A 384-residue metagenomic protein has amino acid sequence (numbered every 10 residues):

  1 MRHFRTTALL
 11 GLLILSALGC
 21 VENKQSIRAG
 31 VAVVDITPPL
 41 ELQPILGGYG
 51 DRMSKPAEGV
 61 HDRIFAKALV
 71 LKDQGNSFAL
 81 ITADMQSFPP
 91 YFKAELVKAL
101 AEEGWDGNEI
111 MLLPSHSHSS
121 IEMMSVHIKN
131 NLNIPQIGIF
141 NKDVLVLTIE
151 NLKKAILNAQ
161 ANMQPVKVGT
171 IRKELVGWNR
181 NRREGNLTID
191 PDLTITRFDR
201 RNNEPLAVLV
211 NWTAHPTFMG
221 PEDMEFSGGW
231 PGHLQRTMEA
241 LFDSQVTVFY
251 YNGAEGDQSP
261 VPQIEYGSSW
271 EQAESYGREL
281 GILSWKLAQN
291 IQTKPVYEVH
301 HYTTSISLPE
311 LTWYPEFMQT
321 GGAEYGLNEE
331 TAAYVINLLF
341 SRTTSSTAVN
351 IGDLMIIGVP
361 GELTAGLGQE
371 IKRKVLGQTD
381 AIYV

Functional and structural regions predicted by a protein language model:
M1-A8: Bacterial N-terminal signal peptides that target proteins for export
A8-A17: Bacterial N-terminal signal peptides
N23-L113, S117-T247, Y251-I264, S268-S275 (+2 more regions): Conserved beta-alpha junction segments in alpha/beta enzyme cores
L280: Anionic-ligand-binding alpha/beta catalytic cores of soluble enzymes and soluble regulatory domains that recognize
